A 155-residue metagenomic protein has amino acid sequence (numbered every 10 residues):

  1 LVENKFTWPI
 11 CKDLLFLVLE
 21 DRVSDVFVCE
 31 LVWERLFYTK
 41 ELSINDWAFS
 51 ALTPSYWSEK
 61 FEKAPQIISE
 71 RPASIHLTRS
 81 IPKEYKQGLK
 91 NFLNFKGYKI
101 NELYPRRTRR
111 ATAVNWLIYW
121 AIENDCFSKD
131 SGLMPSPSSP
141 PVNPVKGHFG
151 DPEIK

Functional and structural regions predicted by a protein language model:
L1-W8: Long, charged low-complexity interaction segments
N4, L17-D21, R110, V114-I118: Low-complexity, disordered linker/stalk regions enriched in Pro/Thr/Ser/Gly
P9-K99: Conserved, aromatic- and glycine-enriched, well-ordered alpha/beta core segments that occur as contiguous structural
F61-K155: Low-complexity intrinsically disordered segments
